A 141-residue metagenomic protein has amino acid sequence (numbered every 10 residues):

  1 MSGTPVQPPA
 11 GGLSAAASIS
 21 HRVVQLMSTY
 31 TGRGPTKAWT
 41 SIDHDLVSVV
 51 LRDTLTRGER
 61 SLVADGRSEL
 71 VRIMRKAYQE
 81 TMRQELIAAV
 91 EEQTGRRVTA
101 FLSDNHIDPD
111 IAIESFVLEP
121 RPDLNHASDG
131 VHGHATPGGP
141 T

Functional and structural regions predicted by a protein language model:
M1-T141: Interaction-mediating elements
